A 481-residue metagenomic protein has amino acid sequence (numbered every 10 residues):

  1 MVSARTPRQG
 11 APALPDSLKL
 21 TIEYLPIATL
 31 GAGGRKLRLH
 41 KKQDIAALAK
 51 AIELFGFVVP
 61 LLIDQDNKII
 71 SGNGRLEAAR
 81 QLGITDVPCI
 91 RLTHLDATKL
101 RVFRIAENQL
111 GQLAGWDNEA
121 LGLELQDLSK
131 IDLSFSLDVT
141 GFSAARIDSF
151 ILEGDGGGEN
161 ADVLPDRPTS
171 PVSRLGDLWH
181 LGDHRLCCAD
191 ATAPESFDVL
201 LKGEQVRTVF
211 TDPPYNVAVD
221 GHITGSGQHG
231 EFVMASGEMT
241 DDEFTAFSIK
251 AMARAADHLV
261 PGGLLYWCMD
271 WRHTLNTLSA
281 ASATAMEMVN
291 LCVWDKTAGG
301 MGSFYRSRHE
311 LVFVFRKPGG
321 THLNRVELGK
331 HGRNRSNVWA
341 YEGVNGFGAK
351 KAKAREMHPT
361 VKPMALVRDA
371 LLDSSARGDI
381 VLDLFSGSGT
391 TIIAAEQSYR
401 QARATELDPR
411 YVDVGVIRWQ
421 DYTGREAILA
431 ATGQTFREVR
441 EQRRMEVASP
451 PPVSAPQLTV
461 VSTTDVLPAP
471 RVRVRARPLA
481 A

Functional and structural regions predicted by a protein language model:
M1-Y24: N-terminal leader/domain-start detector
R5-R8, R440, R471-R477: Basic polycationic patches enriched in arginine
P7, G141, G424, G433 (+2 more regions): N-terminal compositionally biased, intrinsically disordered segments and leader/signal-like regions
D16-V412, A481: Core catalytic lobe of class I
D177-D198, V416-P451: S-adenosyl-L-methionine
L458-A481: Long, low-complexity, intrinsically disordered segments
